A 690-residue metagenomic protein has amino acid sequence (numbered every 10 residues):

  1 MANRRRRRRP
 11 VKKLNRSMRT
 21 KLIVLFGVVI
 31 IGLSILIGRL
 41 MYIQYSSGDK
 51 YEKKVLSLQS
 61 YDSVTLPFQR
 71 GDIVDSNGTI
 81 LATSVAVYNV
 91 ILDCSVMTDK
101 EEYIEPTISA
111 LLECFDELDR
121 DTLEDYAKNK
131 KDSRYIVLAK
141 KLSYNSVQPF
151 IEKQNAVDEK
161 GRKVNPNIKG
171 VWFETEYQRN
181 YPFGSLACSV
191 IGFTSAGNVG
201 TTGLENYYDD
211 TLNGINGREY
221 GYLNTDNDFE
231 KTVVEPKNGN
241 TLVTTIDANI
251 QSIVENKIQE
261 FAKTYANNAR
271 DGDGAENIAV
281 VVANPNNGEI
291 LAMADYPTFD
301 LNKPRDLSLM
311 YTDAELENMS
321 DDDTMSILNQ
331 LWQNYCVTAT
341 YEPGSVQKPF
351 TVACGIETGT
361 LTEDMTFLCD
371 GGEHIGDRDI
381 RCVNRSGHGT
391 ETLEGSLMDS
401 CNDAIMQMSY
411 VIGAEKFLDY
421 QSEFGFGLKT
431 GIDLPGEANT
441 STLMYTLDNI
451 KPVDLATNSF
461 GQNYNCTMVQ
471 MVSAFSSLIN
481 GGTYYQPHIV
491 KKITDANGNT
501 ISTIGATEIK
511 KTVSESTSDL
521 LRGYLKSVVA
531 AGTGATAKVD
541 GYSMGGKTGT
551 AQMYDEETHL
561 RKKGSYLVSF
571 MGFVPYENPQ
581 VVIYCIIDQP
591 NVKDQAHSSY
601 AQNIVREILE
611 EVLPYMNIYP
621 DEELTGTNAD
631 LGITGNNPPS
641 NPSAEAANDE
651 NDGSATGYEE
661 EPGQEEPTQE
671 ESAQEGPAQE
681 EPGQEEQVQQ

Functional and structural regions predicted by a protein language model:
M1-M310, T340, E415-E423, A537-V539 (+8 more regions): Periplasmic/cell-envelope proteins involved in peptidoglycan metabolism and beta-lactam response
I80-A82, Y88, N227-E235, I278-V281 (+5 more regions): Beta-lactam-recognizing serine transpeptidase/beta-lactamase-like catalytic domain environment
L631-E645: Intrinsically disordered, low-complexity acidic/Ser/Thr/Pro-rich regulatory regions
P642, D649-D652: N-terminal cationic leader/targeting segments used for protein routing and processing
